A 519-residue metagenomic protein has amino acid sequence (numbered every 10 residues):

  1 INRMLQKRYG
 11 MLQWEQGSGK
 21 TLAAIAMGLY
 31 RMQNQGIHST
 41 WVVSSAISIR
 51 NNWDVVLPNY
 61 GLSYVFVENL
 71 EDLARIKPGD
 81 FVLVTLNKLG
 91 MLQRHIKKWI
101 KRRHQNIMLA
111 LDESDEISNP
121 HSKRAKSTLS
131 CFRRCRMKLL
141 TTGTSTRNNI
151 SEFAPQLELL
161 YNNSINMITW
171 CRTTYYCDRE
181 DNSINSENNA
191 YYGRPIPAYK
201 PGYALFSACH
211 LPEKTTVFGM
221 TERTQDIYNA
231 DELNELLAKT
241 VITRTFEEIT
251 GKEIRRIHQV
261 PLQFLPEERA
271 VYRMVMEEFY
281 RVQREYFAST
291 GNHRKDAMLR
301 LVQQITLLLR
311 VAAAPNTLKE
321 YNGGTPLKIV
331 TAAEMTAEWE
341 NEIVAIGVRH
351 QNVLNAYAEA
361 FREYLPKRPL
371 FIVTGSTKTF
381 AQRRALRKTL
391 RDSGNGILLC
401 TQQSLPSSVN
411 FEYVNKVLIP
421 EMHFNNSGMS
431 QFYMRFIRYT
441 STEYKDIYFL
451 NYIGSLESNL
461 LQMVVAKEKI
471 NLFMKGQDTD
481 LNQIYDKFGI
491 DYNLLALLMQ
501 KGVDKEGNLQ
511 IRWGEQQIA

Functional and structural regions predicted by a protein language model:
L5-Q6, E15-G19, A23-G28, M32-Q33 (+4 more regions): Conserved Helicase C-terminal RecA-like lobe
Q16-G17, C135-I150: Conserved helicase ATPase motor motifs in RecA-like P-loop NTPase domains
T21-A23, G36-N59, I150-E152, R349-N352: Conserved Walker A/P-loop ATP-binding site and its immediately adjacent core in helicase/helicase-like ATPase domains
I47-E71, L160-S164, Y364: Conserved helix-turn-beta segment of the N-terminal RecA-like "Helicase ATP-binding" lobe in SF1/SF2 helicases
L83-K88, K98, R102, S122-R136 (+4 more regions): Inter-lobe coupling linker of SF2 helicases/translocases
L92-R94, D115-S127, N149-I150: Conserved ATPase-coupling elements of RecA-like P-loop NTPase cores
R368-M463: Conserved RecA-like P-loop NTPase helicase motor core
F424-S430, I437-I518: A conserved SF2-helicase RecA2
